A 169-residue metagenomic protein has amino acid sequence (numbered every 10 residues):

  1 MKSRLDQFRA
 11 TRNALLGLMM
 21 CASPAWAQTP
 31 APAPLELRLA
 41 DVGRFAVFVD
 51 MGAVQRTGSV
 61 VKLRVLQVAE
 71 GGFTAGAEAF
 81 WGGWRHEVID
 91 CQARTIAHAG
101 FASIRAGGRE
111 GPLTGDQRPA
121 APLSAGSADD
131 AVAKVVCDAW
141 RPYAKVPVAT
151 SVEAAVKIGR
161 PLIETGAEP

Functional and structural regions predicted by a protein language model:
M1, M19-M20, M51: Detector for methionine-enriched segments
K2-L15: Bacterial N-terminal signal peptides that target proteins for export
N13-S23: Bacterial N-terminal signal peptides
A25-P169: N-terminal secretory-pathway/extracellular module detecting exported/lumenal segments and adjacent signal-anchor/first
